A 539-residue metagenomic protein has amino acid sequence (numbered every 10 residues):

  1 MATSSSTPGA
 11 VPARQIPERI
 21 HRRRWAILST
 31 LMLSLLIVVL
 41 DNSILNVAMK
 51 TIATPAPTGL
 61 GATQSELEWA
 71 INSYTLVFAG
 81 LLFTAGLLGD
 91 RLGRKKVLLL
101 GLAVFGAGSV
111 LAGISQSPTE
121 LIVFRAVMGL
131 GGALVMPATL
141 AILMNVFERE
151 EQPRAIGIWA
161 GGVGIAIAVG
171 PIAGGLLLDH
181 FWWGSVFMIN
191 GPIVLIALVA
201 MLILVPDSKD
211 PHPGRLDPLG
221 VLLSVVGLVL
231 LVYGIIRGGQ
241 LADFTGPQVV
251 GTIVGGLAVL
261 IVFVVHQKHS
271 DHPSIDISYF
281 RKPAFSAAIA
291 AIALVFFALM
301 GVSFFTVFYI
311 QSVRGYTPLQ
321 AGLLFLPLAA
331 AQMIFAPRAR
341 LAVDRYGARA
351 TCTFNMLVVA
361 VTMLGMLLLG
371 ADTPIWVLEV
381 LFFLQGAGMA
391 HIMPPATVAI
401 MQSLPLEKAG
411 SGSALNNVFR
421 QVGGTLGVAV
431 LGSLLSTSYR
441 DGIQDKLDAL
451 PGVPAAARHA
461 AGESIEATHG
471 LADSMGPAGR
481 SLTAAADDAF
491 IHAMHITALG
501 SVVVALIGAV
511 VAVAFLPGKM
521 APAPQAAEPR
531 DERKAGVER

Functional and structural regions predicted by a protein language model:
A2-L35, V39-N42, V265, A284 (+1 more regions): Transmembrane-helix exit segments and adjacent C-terminal regions of multi-pass membrane proteins
I27-V77, W182, I189-P192, L219-V221 (+5 more regions): Transmembrane core module of solute transporters
L36, N72, L76, A103 (+6 more regions): Transmembrane alpha-helical cores of Major Facilitator Superfamily
L81, L92-L102, Q116-E120, A138-T139 (+4 more regions): C-terminal module of multi-pass small-molecule transporters
L87-G220, S224, R237, P318 (+2 more regions): Helix-loop-helix hairpins in multi-pass membrane proteins, especially solute transporters
D179-I189, R237-Q248, T317, T437-V502: A membrane-interface helix-boundary motif in multi-pass transporters
P192-K209, G227-I236, G255-H269, A509-L516: C-terminal membrane-cytosol helix-exit motif in multi-pass small-molecule transporters
